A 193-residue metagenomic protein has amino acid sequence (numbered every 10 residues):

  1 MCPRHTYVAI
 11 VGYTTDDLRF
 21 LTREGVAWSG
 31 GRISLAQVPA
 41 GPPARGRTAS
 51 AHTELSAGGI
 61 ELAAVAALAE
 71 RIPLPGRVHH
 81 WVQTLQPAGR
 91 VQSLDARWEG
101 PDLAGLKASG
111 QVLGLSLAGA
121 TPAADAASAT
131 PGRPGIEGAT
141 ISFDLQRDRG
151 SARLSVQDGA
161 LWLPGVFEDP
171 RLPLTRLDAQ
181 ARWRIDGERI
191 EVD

Functional and structural regions predicted by a protein language model:
M1-E24, P42, R47-T130, I141-F143 (+1 more regions): Extended amphipathic, helix-rich lipid-handling scaffolds
S34-Q37, I141-S142: Amphipathic alpha-helical scaffolding segments
G150: Short, glycine-/Ser/Thr-/acidic-enriched flexible segments
